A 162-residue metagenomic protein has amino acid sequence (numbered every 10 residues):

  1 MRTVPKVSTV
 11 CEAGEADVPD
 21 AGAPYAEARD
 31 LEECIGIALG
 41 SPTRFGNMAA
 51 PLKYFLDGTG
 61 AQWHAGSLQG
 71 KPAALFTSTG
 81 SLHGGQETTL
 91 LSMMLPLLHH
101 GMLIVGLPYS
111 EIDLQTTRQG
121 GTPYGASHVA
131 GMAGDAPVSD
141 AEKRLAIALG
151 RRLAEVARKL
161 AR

Functional and structural regions predicted by a protein language model:
M1-L68, G121, H128-R162: N-terminal beta1-alpha1-beta2 submodule of the flavodoxin-like/Rossmannoid cofactor-binding fold
Q69-T122: Short, glycine-/small-residue-rich phosphate/pyrophosphate-handling segment
